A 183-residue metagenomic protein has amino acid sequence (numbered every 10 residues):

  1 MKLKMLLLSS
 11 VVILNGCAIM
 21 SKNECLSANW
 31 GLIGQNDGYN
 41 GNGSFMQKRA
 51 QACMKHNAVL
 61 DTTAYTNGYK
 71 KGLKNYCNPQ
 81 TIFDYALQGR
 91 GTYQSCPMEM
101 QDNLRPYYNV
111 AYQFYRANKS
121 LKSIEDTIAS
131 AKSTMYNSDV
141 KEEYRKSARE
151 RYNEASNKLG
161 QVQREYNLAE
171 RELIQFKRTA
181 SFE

Functional and structural regions predicted by a protein language model:
M1-C17: Sec-dependent bacterial lipoprotein signal peptides
A18-E183: Intrinsic-disorder/low-complexity detector
